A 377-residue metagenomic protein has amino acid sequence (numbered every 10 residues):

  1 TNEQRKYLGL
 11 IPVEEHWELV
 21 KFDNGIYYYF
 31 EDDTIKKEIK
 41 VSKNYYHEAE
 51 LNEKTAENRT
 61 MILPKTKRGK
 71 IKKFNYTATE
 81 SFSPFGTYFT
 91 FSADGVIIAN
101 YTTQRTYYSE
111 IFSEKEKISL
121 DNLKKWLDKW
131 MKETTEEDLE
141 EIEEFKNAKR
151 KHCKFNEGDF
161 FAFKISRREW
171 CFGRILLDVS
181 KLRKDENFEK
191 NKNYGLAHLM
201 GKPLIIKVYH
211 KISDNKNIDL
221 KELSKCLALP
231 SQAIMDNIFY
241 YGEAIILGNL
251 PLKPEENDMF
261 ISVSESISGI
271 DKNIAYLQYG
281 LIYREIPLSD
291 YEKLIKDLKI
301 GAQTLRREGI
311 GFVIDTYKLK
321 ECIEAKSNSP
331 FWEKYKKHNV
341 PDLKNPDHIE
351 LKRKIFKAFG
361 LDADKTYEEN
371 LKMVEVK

Functional and structural regions predicted by a protein language model:
T1-E114, D258-K377: N-terminal intrinsically disordered, low-complexity, charge/repeat-rich segments that act as generic
I118-K207: Short N-terminal edge-element motif at the start of the domain
K184-M259: Structured domain cores in non-transmembrane regions
